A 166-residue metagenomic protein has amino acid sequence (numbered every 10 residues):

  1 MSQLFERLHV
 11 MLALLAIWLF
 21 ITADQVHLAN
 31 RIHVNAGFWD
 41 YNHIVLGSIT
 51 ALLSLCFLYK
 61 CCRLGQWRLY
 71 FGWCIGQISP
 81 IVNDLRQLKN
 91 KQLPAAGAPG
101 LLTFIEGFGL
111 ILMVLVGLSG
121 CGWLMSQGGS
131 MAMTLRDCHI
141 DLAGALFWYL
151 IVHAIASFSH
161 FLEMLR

Functional and structural regions predicted by a protein language model:
M1-R166: Membrane-embedded alpha-helical bundles that constitute the cytochrome b-like, heme-associated redox core of multi-pass
